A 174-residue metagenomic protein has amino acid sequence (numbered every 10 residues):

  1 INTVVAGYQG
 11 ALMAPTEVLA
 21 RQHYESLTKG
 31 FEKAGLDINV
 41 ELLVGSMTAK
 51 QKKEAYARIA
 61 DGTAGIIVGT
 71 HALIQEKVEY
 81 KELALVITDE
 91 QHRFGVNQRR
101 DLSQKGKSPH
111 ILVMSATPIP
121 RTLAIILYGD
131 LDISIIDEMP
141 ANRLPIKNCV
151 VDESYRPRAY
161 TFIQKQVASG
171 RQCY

Functional and structural regions predicted by a protein language model:
I1-Y174: Inter-lobe coupling/hinge segments of SF2-like helicase ATPases
